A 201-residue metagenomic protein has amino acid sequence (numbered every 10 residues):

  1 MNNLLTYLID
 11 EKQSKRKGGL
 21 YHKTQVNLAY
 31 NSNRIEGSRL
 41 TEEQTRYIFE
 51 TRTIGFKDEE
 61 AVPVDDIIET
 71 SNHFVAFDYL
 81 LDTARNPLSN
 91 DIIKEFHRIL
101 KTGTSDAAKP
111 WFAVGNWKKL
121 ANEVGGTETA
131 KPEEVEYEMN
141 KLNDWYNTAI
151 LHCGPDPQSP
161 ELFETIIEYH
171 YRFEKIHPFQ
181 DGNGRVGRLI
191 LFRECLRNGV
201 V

Functional and structural regions predicted by a protein language model:
M1-V201: FIC/Doc superfamily catalytic core
